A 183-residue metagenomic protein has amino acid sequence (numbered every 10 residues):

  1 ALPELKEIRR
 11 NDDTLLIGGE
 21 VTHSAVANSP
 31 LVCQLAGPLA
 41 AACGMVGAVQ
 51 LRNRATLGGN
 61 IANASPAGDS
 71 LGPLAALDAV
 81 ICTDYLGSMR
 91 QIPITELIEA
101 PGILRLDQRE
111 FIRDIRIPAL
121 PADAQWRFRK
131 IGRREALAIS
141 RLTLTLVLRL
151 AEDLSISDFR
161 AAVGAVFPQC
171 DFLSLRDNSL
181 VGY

Functional and structural regions predicted by a protein language model:
A1-Y183: C-terminal structural segment of proteins
